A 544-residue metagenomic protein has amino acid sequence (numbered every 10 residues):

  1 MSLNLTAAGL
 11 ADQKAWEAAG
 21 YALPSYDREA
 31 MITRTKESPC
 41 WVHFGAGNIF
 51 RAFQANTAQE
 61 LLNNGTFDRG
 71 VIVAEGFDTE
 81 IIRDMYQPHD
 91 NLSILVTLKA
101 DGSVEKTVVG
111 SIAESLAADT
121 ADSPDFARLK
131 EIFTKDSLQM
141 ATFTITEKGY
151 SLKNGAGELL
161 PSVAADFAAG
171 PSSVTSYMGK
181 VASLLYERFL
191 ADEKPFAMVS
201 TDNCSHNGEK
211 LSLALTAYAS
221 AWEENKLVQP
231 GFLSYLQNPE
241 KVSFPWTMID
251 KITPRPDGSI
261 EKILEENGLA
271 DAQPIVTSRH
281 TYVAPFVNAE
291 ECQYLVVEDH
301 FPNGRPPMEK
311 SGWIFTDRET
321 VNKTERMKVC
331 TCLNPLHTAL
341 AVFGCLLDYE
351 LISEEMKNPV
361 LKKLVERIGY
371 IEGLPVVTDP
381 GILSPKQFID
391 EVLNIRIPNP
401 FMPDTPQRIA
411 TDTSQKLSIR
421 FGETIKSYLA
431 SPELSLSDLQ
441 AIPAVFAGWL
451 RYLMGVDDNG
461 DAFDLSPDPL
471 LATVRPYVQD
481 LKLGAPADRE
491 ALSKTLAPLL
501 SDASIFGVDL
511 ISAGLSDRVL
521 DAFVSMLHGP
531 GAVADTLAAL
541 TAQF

Functional and structural regions predicted by a protein language model:
M1-F44, N48-F544: Substrate/ligand-engaging "lid" and interaction regions
